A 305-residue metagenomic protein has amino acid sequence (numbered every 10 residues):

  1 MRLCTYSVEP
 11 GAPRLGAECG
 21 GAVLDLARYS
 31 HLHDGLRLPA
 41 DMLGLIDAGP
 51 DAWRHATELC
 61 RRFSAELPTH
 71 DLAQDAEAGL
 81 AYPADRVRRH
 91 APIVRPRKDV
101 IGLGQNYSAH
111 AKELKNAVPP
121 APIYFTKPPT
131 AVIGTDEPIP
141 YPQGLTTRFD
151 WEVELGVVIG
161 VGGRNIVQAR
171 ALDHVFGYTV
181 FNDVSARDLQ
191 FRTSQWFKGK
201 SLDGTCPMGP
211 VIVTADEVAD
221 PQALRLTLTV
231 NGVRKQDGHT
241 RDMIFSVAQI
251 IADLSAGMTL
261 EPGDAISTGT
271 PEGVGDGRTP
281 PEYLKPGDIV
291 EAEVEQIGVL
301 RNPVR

Functional and structural regions predicted by a protein language model:
M1-P122, E291: N-terminal non-catalytic cap/leader segment that marks the start of a structured domain
C4, R89-P92, K112-K115, P140-F149 (+4 more regions): A generic local secondary-structure boundary/capping motif
S7, Q105, K127-P129, D136 (+6 more regions): Short, structured patches in soluble enzyme cores that scaffold and shape functional sites
V8-P10, E18-A22, I159-V161, V230-G232 (+1 more regions): Short acidic-glycine loop/turn motifs at beta-strand connectors
P13, T57, P68, Y82 (+4 more regions): Catalytic-pocket segment enriched in acidic/His residues
A17-E18, A117-T135, W151, K285-Q296: Structural signature of FAD isoalloxazine-binding scaffolds in flavoprotein oxidoreductases
G102, D150-E152, E261, K285-P286: Residue-level recognition of short, solvent-exposed, well-ordered loop/turn junctions that link secondary-structure
I123-P142, V161-R164, G204-V211, P271-G275: Short catalytic-site patches enriched in acidic/histidine residues that coordinate or position cofactors/metals
